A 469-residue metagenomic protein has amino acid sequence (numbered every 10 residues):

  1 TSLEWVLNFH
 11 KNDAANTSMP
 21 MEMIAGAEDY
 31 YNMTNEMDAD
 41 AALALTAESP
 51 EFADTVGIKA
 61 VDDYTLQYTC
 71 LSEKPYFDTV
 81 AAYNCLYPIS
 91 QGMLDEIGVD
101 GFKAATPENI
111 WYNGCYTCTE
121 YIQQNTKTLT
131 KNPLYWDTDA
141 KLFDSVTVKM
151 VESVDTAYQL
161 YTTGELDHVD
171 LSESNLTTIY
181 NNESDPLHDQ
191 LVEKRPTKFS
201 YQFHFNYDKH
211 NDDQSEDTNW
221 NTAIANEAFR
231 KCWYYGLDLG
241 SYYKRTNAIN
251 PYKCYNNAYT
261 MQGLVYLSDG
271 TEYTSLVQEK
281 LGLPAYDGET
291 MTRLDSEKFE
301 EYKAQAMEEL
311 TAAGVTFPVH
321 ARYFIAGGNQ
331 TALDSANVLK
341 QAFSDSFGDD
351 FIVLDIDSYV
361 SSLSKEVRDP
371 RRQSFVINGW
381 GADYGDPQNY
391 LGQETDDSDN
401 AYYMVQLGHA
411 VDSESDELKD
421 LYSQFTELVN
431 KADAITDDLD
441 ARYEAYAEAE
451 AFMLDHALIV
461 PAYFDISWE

Functional and structural regions predicted by a protein language model:
T1-E4, D63-T65, D144-S145, P196-Y266 (+2 more regions): Alpha-helical secondary-structure segments
E4, N8-L94: Surface-exposed binding/hinge segments that line and control ligand-binding clefts or catalytic entry sites
A44, P50, R230-K231, L239 (+4 more regions): Extracytoplasmic/peripheral linker and loop segments enriched in polar/acidic and small residues with frequent Thr/Pro
A53-D54, D63, T69-S145: Gly/Pro-rich hinge or "lid" segments in bacterial periplasmic/extracellular proteins
L66-Q67, G114-T117, K127-T128, D144-K149 (+2 more regions): Short, well-ordered beta-strand elements
A104, L134-N182: Ligand-site clamp/hinge motif
T130, I224-D345: Append "and occasionally in soluble cytosolic enzymes with long acidic Gly/Pro-rich linkers
T178-R195, D386-L407: Ligand-binding "clamshell"
